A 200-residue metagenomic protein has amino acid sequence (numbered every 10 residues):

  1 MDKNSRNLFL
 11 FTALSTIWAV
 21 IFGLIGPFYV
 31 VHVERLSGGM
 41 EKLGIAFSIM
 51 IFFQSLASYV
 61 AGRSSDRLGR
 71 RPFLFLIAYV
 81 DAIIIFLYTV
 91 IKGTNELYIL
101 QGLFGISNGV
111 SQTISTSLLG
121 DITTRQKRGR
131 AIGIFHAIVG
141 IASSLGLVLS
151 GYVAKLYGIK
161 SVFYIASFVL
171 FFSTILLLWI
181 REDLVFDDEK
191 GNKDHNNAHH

Functional and structural regions predicted by a protein language model:
N4-I51: Helix-loop boundary and gating motifs at the non-cytosolic
M40-E41, R125-F135: Loop-to-transmembrane helix entry/capping segments in MFS-fold secondary transporters and related SLC/MFSD carriers
I51-Y59, S143-S144: Residue-level signature of mid-helix packing/kink "hotspots" within the transmembrane helices of 12-pass Major
S58-G69, A154: Helix-to-loop junctions at the C-terminal end of transmembrane segments in multipass secondary transporters
G69, V90-N95: Helix-breaking motifs and short loop linkers at transmembrane-helix boundaries and internal kinks in secondary membrane
P72-F86: Structural signature of the two symmetry-related core transmembrane helices
N95-L103: Paired small-residue
V110-T123: Intracellular juxtamembrane helix-capping segments at the cytosolic ends of symmetry-related transmembrane helices
